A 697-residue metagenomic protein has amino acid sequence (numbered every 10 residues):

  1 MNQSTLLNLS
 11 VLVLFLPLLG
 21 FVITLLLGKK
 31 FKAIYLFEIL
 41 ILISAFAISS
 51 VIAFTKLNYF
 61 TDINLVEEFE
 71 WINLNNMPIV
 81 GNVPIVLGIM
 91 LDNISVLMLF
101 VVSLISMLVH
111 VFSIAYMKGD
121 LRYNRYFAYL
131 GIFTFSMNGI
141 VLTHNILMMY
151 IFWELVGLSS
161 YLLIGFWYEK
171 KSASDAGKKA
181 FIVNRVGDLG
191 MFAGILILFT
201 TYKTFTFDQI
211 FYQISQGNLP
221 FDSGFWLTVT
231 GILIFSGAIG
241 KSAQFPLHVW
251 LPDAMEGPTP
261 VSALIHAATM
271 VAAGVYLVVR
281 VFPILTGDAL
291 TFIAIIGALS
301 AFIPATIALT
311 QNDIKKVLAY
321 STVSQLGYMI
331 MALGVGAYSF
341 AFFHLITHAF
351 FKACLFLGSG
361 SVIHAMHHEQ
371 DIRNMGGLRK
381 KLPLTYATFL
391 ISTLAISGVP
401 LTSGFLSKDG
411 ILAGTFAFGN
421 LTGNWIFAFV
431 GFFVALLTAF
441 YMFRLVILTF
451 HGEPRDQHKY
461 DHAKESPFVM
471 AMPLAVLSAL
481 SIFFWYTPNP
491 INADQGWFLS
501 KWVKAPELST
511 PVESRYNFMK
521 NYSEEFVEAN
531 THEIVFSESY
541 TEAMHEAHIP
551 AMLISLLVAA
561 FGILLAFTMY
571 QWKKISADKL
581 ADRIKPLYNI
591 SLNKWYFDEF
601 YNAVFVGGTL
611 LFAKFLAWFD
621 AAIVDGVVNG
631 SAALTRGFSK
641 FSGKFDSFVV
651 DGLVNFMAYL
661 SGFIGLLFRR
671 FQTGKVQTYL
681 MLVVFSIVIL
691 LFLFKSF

Functional and structural regions predicted by a protein language model:
M1-L9, L26-A128, Y202-D222, V249 (+3 more regions): Transmembrane helix-loop-helix hairpins at membrane boundaries of multipass inner-membrane proteins
N2-F15, F31-L36, V83-V101, G139-F152 (+9 more regions): Membrane-entry segments of alpha-helical transmembrane domains in multi-pass membrane proteins
S10-P17, I34-I48, S95-V102, Y126 (+11 more regions): Hydrophobic alpha-helical transmembrane segments of polytopic
V13-G28, M107, I239, A243: N-terminal signal-anchor/start-transfer transmembrane helix
L40-N58, G187-L198, F389-S397, P473-F498 (+2 more regions): Hydrophobic alpha-helical membrane-insertion segments
V80-P84, I491-L557, T568-F697: Aromatic-capped, Gly/Pro-kinked transmembrane alpha-helices
L108-M149, L158-V469, Y486: Hydrophobic transmembrane alpha-helices and their helix-loop junctions in integral membrane proteins
K241, G398-S403, K408, F484-Q495 (+1 more regions): Juxtamembrane "helix exit" motif at the C-terminal ends of alpha-helical transmembrane segments in multi-pass membrane
